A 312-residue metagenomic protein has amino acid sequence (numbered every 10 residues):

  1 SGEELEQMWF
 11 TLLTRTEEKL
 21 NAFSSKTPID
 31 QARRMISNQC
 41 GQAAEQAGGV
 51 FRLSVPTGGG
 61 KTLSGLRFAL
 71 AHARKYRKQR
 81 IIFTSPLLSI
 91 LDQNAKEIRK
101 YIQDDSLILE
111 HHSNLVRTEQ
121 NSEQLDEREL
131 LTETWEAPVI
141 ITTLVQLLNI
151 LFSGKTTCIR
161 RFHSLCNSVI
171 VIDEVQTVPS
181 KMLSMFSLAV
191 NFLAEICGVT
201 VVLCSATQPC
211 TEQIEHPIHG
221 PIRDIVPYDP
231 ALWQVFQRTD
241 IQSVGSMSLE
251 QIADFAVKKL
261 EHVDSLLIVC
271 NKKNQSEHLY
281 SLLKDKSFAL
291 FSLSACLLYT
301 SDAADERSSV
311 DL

Functional and structural regions predicted by a protein language model:
S1-A22: N-terminal accessory nucleic-acid engagement/regulatory domains that precede and modulate ATP-driven motor cores
G48-F68: Walker A/P-loop
R80-K100: Conserved Walker A/P-loop ATP-binding site and its immediately adjacent core in helicase/helicase-like ATPase domains
L88-I90, H262-L282: Conserved strand-helix element at the start of the C-terminal RecA-like helicase core
S106-N149: Inter-Walker segment of RecA-like/P-loop motor cores
R161-M185: SF2 helicase catalytic motif II
P209-F255: Interdomain hinge/linker at the junction between the two RecA-like core domains of SF2 helicases
Y299-E306: Conserved small/polar residues in nucleotide/adenosyl-binding loops
